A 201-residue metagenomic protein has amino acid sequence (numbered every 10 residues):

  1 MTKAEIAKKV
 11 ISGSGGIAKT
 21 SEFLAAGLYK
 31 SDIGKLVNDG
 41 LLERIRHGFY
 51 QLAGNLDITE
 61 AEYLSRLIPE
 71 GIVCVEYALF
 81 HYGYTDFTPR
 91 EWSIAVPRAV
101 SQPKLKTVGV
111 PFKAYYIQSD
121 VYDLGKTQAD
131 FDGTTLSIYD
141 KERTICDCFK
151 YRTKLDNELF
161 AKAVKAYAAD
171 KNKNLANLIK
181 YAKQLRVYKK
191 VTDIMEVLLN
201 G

Functional and structural regions predicted by a protein language model:
M1-A18: Short amphipathic alpha-helical interface segments
I6, A18-E22, V37, F49-G201: Nucleic-acid-binding surface
V10, F23-L24: Residue-level marker of alpha-helix boundaries and capping positions
A25-N38: Short amphipathic alpha-helical interaction segments
G40-H47: A short, conserved structural fragment
